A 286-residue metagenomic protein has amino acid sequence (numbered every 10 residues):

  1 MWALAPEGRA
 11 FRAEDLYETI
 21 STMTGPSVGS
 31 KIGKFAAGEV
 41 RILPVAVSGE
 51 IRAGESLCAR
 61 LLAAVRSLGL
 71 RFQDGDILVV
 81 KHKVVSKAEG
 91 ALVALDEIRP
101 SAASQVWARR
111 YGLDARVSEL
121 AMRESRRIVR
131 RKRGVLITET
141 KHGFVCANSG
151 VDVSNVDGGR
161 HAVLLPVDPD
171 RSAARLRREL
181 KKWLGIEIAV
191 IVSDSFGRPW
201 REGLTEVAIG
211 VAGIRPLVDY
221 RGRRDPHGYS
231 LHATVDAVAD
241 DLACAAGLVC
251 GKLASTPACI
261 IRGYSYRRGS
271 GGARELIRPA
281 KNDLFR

Functional and structural regions predicted by a protein language model:
T24-R286: N-terminal and secondary-structure boundary signal
